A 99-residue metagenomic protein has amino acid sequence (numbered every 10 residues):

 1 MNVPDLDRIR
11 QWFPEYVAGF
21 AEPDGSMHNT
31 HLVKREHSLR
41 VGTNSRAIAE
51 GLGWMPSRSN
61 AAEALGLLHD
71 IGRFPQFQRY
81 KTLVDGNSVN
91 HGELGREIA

Functional and structural regions predicted by a protein language model:
M1-I98: Acidic/His-rich, divalent-metal-binding segments that scaffold phosphate/diphosphate chemistry
